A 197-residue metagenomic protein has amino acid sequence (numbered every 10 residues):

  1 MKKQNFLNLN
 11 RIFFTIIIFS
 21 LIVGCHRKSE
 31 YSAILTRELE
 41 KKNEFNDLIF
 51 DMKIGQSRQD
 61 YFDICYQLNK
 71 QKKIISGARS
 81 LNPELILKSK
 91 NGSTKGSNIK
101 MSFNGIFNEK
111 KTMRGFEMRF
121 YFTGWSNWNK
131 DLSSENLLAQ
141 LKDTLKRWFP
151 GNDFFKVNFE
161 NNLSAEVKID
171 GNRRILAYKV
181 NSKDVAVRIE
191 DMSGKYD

Functional and structural regions predicted by a protein language model:
M1-V23: Sec-dependent bacterial lipoprotein signal peptides
C25-K28: Bacterial signal peptide processing site
E30-F50: N-terminal low-complexity, Pro/Thr/Ser-rich intrinsically disordered segments that act as propeptides or flexible
N43-L81: Post-signal-peptide N-terminal segment of Sec-exported extracytoplasmic proteins
K72, P83-N104: Extracytoplasmic beta-rich ectodomain segments of secreted or membrane-anchored proteins
T94-N161: Long, charged/polar, surface-exposed segments that mediate recognition or autoinhibition
I99, M118-T123, I169-D197: An acidic-aromatic pocket/loop used at catalytic or ligand-binding sites
N162-V167: Beta-rich nucleic-acid/ligand-interaction surfaces
